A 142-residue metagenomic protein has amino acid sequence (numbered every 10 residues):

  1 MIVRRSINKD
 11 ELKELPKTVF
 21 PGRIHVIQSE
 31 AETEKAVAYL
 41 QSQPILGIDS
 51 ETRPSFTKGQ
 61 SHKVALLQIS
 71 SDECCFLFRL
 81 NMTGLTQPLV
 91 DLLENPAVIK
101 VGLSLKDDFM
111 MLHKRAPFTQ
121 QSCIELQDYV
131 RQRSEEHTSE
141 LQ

Functional and structural regions predicted by a protein language model:
M1-L46, R115, L126: N-terminal accessory regions of nucleic-acid-interacting proteins
R23, N95-K100: Short active-site oxyanion
I45-K58: Short acidic, Gly/Ser-rich segments with clustered Asp/Glu that frequently serve as metal-coordination loops in enzyme
G47, I99-L105: Acidic beta-strand-to-loop metal/phosphate-binding motif
S55-F56, D108-R115: Short active-site loop/helix that positions an aromatic residue
F56-E73: A short alpha/beta connector and helix-capping loop motif
Q120-Q132: Conserved beta-strand -> loop -> alpha-helix junction used to position metal-binding or nucleic-acid-contacting
E135-Q142: Conserved small/polar residues in nucleotide/adenosyl-binding loops
